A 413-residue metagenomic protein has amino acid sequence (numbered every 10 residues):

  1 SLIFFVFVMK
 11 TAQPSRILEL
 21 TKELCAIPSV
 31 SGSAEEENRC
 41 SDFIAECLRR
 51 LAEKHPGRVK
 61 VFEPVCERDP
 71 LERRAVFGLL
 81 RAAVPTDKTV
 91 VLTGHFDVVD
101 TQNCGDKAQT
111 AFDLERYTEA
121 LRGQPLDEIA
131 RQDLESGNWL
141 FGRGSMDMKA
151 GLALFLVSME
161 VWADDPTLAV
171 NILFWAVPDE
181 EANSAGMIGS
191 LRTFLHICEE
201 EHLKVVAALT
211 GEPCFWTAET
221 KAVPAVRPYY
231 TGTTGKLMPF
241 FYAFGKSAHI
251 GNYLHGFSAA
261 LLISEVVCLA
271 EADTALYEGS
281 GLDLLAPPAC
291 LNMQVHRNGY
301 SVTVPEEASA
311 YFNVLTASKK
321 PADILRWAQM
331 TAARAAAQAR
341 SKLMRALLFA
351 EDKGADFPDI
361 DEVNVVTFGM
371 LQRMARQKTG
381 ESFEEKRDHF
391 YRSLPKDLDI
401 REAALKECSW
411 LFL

Functional and structural regions predicted by a protein language model:
S1-V8: Short, Lys/Arg-enriched N-terminal segments with co-localized hydrophobic residues within the first ~10-30 amino acids
V8-R143, D165-V170: Acidic/His- and Gly-rich active-site-bordering loop/insert found across diverse amide/peptide-bond hydrolases
K22, A45, L156, A260-C268: Predominant activation on well-ordered alpha-helical scaffold segments within soluble catalytic domains
T89, L203-A207, S409-W410: Conserved acidic residues
W139-T231: Acidic/histidine-rich catalytic neighborhood of metal-dependent amide-processing enzymes
H196-K386: Midchain, well-structured core segments that form catalytic/ion-binding scaffolds
K386-L413: Substrate-recognition/cap regions that form aromatic- and gly/pro-loop-enriched pockets for small-molecule ligands
